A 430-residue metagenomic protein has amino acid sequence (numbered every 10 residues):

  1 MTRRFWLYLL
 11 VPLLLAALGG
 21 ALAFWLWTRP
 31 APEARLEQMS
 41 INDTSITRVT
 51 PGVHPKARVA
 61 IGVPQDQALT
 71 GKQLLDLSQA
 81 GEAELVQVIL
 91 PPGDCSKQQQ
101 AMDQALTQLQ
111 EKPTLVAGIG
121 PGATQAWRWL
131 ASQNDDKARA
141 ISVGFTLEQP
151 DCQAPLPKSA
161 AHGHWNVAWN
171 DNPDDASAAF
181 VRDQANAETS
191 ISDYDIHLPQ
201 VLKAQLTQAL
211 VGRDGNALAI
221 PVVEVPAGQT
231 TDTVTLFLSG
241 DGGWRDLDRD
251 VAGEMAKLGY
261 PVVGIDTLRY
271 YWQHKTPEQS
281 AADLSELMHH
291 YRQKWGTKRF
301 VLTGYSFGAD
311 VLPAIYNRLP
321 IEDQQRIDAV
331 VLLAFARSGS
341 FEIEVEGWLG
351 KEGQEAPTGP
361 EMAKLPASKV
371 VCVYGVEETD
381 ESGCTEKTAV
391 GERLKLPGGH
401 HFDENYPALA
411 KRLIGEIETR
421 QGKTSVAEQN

Functional and structural regions predicted by a protein language model:
L7-F24: Hydrophobic membrane-insertion alpha-helices, especially the h-region of bacterial N-terminal signal peptides
L26-I41: Ser/Thr/Pro/Gly-rich low-complexity linker/stalk segments immediately outside membranes or between
S40-E82, G215-Y260, G264-L268: Short, surface-exposed "cap/lid" segments of acyl-processing enzymes
V88-P92, T146, P261, D266-Y270 (+2 more regions): Short beta-to-alpha linker loops that shape the active-site pocket of alpha/beta-hydrolase fold enzymes
L90-L106, L268-Y291, W295: Catalytic nucleophile-loop/oxyanion-hole region of alpha/beta-hydrolase and closely related hydrolase-like folds
Q108-A161, H290-R292, K298-G353, E361: Primarily recognizes the serine-hydrolase "nucleophile elbow" in alpha/beta-hydrolase and SGNH/GDSL folds
L147-A185, P226, S340-H400: The feature captures the conserved acid-bearing segment of alpha/beta-hydrolase catalytic domains
A185-P226, G391-N430: C-terminal catalytic histidine-bearing segment of alpha/beta-hydrolase fold enzymes
